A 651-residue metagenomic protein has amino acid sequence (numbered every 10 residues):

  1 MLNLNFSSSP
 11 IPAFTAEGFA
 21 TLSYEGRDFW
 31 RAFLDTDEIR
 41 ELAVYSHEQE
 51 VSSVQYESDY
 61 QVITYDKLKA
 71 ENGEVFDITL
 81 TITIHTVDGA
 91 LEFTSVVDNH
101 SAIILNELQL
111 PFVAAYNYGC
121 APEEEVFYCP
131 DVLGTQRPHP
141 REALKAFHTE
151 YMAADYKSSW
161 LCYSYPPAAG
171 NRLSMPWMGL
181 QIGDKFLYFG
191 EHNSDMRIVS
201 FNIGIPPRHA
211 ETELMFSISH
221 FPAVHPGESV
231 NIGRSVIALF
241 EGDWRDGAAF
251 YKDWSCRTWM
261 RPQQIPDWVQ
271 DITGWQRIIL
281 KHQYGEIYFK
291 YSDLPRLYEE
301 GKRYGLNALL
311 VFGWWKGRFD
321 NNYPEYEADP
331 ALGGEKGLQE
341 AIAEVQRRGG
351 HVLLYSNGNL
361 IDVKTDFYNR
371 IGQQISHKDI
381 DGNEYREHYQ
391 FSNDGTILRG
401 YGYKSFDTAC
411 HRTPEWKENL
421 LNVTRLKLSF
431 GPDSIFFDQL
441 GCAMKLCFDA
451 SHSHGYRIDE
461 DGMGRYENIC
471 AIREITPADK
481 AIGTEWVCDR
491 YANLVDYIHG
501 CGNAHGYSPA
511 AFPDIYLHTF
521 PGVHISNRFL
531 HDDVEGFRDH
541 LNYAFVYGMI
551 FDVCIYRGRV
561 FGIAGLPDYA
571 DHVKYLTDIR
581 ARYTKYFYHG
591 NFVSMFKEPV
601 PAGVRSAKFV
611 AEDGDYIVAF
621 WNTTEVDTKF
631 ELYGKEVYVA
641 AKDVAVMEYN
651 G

Functional and structural regions predicted by a protein language model:
A20-Y24, W30-T36, E41-E48, S52-A70 (+2 more regions): Polysaccharide-binding surfaces and accessory modules of carbohydrate-active proteins
D155-W268, S292: Beta-strand-rich recognition/accessory modules
E228-G233, V423-T424, E460-G634, Y638-Y649: Active-site-proximal substrate-binding groove within the catalytic cores of carbohydrate-active enzymes
W244-R318: An acidic-aromatic substrate-binding cleft motif
G274-Y291, N321-E335, G400-N419, D449-G464 (+1 more regions): The substrate-binding groove and active-site-proximal loops of carbohydrate-active enzymes, especially glycoside
E286-F289, G337, L354-K427, A504-H505 (+1 more regions): Active-site-adjacent "subsite" loops/lids of carbohydrate-active enzymes
G305-K316, L420-A450: Active-site groove signature of glycoside hydrolases
V311-E387, E467-D479, T484: Acidic/aromatic-lined carbohydrate-recognition and catalytic surfaces of CAZymes acting on diverse glycans
